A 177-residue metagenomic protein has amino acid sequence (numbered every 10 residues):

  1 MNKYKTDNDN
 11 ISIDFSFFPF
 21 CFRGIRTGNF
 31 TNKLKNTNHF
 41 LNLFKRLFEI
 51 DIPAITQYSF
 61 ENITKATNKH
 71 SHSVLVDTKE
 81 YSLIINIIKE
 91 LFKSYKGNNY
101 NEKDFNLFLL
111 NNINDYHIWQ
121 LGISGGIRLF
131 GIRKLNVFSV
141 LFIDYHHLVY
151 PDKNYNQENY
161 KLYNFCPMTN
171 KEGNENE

Functional and structural regions predicted by a protein language model:
M1-G125, V137-E177: Basic, Lys/Arg-enriched alpha-helical interface segments
G126-K134: Catalytic nucleophile-His microenvironment captured as a short glycine-rich beta-strand/loop that brackets
